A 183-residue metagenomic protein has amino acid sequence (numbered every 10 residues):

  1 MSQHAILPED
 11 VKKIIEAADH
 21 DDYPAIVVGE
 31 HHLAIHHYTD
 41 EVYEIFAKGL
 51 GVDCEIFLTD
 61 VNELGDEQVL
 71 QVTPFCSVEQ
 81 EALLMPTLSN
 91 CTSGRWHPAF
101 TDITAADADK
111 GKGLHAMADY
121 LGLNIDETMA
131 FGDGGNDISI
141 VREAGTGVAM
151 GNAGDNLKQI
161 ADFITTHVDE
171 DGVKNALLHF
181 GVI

Functional and structural regions predicted by a protein language model:
M1-A5, L70-T73: Short beta-strand and adjoining strand-loop segment in the mid-core of the Rossmann-like NAD(P)-dependent dehydrogenase
Q3-A5, E41-F46, K112, T165-V168 (+1 more regions): Short, hinge-like loop/turn segments at secondary-structure boundaries
P8, V78, D107-G111, G151 (+1 more regions): Electropositive phosphate-/nucleotide-binding environments in soluble metabolic enzymes
V11-F131, G135, I140: Conserved acidic, metal-coordinating active-site core of Asp-based, Mg2+-dependent phosphoryl-transfer enzymes
P98-T101, N152-D155, D169-V173: Short, acidic/turn-prone active-site loops that include or flank metal/cofactor- and phosphate-binding residues
I103-D107, K158-I164, K174-L177: Short, charged, surface-exposed secondary-structure boundary motifs
L114, N124-V168: Acidic, Mg2+-coordinating phosphoryl-transfer loop and its flanking beta/alpha structural elements, shared across
D171-I183: Short, basic/aromatic-enriched C-terminal tail that caps enzymatic domains
